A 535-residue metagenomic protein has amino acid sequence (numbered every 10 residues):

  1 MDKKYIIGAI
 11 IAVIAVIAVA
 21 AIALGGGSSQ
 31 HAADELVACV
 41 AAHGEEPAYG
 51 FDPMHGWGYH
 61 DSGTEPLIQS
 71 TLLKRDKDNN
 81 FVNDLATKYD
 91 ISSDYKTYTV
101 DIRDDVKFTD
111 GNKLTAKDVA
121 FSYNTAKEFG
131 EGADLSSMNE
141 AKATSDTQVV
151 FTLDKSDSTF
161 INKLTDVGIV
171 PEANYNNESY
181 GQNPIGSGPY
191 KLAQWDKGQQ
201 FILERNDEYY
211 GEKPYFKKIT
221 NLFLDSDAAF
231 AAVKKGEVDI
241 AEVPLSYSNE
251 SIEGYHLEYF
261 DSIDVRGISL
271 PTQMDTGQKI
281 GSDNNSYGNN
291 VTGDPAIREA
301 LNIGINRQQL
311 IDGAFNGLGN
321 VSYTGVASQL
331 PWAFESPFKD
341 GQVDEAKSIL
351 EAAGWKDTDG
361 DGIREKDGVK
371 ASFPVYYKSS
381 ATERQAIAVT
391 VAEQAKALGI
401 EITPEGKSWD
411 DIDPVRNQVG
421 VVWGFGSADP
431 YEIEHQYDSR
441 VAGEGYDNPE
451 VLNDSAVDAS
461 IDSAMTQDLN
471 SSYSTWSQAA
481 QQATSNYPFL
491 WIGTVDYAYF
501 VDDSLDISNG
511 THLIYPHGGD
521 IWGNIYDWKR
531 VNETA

Functional and structural regions predicted by a protein language model:
A38-A41, G111, K234, I240-V243 (+3 more regions): Periplasmic binding protein-like
C39-I91, I185: N-terminal lobe/hinge region of extracytoplasmic solute-binding protein
G56-Y59, K163-P214, K218, D227-A228 (+4 more regions): Gly/Pro-rich hinge or "lid" segments in bacterial periplasmic/extracellular proteins
D90-S93, A133-N174: Surface-exposed binding/hinge segments that line and control ligand-binding clefts or catalytic entry sites
D207-S251, E401-T403: Ligand-site clamp/hinge motif
A296-E299, I311, T403-I412, H435-S504 (+1 more regions): Extracytoplasmic/peripheral linker and loop segments enriched in polar/acidic and small residues with frequent Thr/Pro
I303, N320-T358, S379-R384: Structural transition elements
V501-A535: Long beta-strand-rich cores associated with HINT superfamily self-processing modules
